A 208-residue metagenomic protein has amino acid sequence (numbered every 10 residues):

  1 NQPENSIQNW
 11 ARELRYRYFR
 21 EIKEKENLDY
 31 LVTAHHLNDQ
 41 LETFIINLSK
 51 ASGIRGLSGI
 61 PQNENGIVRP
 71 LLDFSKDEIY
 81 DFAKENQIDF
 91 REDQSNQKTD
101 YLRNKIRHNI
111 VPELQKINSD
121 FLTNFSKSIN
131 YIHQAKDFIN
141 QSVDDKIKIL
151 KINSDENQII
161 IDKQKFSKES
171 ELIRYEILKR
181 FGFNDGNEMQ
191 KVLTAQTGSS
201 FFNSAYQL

Functional and structural regions predicted by a protein language model:
N1-P112: Core alpha/beta nucleotide-donor-binding catalytic domains of modification enzymes
L14, Q62-E64, S126-L208: AMP-forming adenylation/ATP pyrophosphatase catalytic core
N27, N118-S119, F183-N187: Residue-level recognition of short, structured coil/turn motifs that connect secondary structure elements
A51, D77, K116-S119, L172: Residues at alpha-helix boundaries and the short loops/turns that link adjacent helices
A51, N86, E113-I117, I132-A135 (+1 more regions): Change "in soluble alpha/beta enzymes" to "in soluble alpha/beta proteins
N96-R103, L122-H133: Internal, active-site/partner-interface "lid" segment
R107-F125: Conserved anion/nucleotide-ligand pocket segment
